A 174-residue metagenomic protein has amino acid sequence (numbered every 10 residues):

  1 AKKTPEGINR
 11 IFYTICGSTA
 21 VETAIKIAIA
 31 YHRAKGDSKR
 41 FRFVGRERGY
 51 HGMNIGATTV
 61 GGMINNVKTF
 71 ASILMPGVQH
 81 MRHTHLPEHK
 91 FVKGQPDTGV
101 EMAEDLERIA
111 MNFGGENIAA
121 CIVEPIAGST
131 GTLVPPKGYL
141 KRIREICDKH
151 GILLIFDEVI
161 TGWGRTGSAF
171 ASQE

Functional and structural regions predicted by a protein language model:
A1-E174: Conserved N-terminal phosphate-binding loop of PLP-dependent enzymes in the Aspartate aminotransferase
